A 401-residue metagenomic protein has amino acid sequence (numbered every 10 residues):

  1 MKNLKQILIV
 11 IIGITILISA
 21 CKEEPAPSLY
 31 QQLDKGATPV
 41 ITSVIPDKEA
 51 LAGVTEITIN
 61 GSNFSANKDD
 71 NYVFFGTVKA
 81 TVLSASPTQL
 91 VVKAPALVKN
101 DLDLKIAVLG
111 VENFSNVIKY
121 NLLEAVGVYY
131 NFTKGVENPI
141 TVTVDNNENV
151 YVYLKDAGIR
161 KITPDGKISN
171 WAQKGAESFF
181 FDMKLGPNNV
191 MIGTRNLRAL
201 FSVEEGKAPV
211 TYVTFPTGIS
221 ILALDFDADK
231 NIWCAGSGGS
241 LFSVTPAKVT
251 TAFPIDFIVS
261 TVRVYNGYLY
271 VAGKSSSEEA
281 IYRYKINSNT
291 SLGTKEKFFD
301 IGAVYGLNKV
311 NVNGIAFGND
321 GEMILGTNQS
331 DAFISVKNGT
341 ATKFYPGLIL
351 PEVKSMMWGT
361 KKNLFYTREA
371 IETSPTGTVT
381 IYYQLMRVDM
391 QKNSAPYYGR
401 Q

Functional and structural regions predicted by a protein language model:
L17-A20: C-terminal motif of bacterial Sec signal peptides marking the signal peptidase cleavage site
K22-A66, S86, V98-N100, V111-Y130: Beta-strand/beta-sandwich contexts
G53-E56, N131-A157: Beta-strand-rich domains and repeat architectures in extracellular enzymes and scaffolds, especially beta-propellers
V108, V144-D145, V150-D156, V190-L197 (+6 more regions): Conserved beta-strand positions in repeat-built beta-propeller and related beta-rich domains
E124-K134, G166-K174, K207-F215, A247-P254 (+3 more regions): A short beta-strand motif characteristic of beta-propeller blades
G135-N147, A176-N189, P216-G238, I255-Y268 (+3 more regions): Beta-rich, blade/repeat-based domains predominating in secreted/periplasmic proteins but also intracellular
G158-R160, A199-S202, S240-F242, S277-Y284 (+2 more regions): Structural motif
E352-Q401: Blade-level signature of beta-propeller repeat domains, shared across WD40, Kelch, NHL, RCC1 and BNR/Asp-box propellers
